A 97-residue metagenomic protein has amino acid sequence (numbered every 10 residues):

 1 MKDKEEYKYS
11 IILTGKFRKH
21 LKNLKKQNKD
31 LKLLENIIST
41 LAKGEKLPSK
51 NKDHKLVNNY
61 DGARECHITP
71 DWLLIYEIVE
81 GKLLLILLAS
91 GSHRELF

Functional and structural regions predicted by a protein language model:
M1-S10, K16-K22, K26, L31 (+3 more regions): Enriched for short, Lys/Arg-rich terminal
S39-H67: A short, surface-exposed loop/turn module that caps and links secondary-structure elements
